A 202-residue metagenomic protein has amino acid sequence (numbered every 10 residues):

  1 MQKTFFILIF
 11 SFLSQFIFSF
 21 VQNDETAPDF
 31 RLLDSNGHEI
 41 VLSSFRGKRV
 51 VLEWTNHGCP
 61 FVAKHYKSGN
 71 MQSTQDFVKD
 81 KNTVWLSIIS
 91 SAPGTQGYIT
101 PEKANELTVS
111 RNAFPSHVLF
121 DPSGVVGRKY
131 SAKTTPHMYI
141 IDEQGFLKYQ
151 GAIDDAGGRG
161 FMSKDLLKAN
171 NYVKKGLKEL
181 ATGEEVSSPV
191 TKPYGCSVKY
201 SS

Functional and structural regions predicted by a protein language model:
M1-T4: Positively charged n-region of N-terminal signal peptides that target proteins for export
I7-F16: Bacterial N-terminal signal peptides
F18-L42: N-terminal "domain-start" segment that seeds a small globular fold
L42-A63, L177: Short active-site neighborhood of thiol/selenol oxidoreductases, capturing the structured segment around
G47-V50, D80-W85, A113-S116, E143-Q144: Loop/turn elements at helix/coil->beta-strand transitions in domains of secreted/extracellular proteins
A63-S110, P122-K129: Structural microenvironment flanking redox-active thiols in thiol-disulfide oxidoreductases
N105-D142, L147: Short, internal strand/loop/helix patches that form the active-site neighborhood or redox-interaction surface
D142-E143, L147-S202: Thiol-/selenol-based redox modules, centered on thioredoxin-like and closely related oxidoreductase domains
